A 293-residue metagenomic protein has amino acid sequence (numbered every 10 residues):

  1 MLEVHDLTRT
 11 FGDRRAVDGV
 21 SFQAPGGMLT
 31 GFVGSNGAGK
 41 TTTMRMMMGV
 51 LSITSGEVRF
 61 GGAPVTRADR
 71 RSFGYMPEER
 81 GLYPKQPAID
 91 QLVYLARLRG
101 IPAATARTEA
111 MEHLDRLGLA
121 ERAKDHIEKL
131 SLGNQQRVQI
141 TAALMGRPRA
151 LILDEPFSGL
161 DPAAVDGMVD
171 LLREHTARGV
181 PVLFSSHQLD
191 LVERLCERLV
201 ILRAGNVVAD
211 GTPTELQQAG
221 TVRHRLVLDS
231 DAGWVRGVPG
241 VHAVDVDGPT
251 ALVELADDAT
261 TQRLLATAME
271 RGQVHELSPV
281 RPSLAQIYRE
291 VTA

Functional and structural regions predicted by a protein language model:
L2, R9-R203, A209: ABC transporter nucleotide-binding domains
H5, P25, V227-D229, E254-A256 (+1 more regions): A structural detector for beta-sheet-dominated domains
T66, I89, L189, C196 (+3 more regions): Alpha-helix N-cap/helix-start and coil->helix boundary motif
R80, P239-H242, G272: Structural motif
L144, V235-P239, T267-M269: Hydrophobic C-terminal alpha-helix "anchor/cap" residues
G167-L255: ABC transporter nucleotide-binding domain
A256-A293: C-terminal coupling/interaction segments
